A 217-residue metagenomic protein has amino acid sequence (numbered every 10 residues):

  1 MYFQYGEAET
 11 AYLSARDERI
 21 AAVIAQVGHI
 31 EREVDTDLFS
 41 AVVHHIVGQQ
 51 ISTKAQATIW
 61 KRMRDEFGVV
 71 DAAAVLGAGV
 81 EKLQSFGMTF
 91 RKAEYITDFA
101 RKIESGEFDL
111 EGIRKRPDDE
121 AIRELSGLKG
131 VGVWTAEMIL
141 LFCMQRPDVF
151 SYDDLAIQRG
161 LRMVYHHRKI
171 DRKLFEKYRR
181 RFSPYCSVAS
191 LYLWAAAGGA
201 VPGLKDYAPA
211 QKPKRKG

Functional and structural regions predicted by a protein language model:
A8, A15-G68: A positional/architectural concept
R19-V23, I51-S52, Q56-K129, R181-S183: Alpha-helical ds-nucleic-acid-binding substructure associated with the helix-hairpin-helix region of base-excision DNA
R32-S40, G87-R91, E176-C186: Structural motif
A41-I46, A78-K82, E120-E124, M138 (+2 more regions): A general alpha-helix detector
V42-V47, I96-A100, I139-L140, A189-L193: Short alpha-helical scaffolding segments that buttress acidic/His motifs in well-ordered protein cores
Q50-T58, E104-F108, M144-V149, A196-K205: Short helix-capping/linker segments at secondary-structure and domain boundaries
P117-R162: Catalytic DNA-binding helix-loop module of base-excision-repair DNA glycosylases/AP lyases
V164-G217: A basic, often C-terminal nucleic-acid-binding module that engages the phosphate backbone, implemented in DNA
